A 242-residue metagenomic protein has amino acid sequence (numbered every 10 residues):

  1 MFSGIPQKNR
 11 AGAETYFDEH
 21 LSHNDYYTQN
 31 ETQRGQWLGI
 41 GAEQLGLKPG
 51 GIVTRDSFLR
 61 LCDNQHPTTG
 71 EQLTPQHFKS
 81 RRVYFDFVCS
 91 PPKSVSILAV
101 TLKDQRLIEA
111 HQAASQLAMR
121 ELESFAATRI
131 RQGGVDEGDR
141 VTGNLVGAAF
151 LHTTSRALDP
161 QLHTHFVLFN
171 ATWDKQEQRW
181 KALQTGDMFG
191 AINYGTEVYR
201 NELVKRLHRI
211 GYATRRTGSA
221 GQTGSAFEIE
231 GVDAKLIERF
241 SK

Functional and structural regions predicted by a protein language model:
M1-K242: Intrinsically disordered, flexible peripheral segments
